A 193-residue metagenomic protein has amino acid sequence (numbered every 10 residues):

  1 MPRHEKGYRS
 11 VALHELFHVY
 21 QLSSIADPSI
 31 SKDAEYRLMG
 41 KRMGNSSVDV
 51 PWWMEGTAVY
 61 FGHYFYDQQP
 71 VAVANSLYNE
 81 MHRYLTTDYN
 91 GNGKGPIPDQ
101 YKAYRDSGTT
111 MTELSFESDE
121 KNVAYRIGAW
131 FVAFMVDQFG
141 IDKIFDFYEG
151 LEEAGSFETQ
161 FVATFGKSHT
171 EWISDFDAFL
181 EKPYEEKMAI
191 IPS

Functional and structural regions predicted by a protein language model:
M1-F17: Solvent-exposed, charged interface segments at domain starts and junctions
P2-R3, V19, A26-P28, F65-D67: Solvent-exposed loop/turn segments at secondary-structure junctions within structured extracellular/periplasmic domains
G7, V11, S31-G128, Q138 (+1 more regions): Acidic/His/Gly-enriched intrinsically disordered linker/tail segments that often contain short helix/coil "MoRF-like"
A12-S24, T57: Active-site His/Glu-centered metal-binding helix of metallohydrolases
I141-I144: Loop/turn elements at helix/coil->beta-strand transitions in domains of secreted/extracellular proteins
